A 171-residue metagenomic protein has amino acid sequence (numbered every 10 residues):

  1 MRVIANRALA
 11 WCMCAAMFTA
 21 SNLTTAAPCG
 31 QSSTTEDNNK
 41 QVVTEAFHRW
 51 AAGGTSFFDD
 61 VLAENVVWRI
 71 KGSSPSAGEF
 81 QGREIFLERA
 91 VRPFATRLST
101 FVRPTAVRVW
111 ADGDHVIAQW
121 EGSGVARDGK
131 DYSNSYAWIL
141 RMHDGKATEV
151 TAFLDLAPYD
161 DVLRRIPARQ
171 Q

Functional and structural regions predicted by a protein language model:
M1-C12: Bacterial N-terminal signal peptides that target proteins for export
C12, F18, T25-T35, V91-Q171: A beta-strand edge to alpha-helix "cap/lid" segment located at domain peripheries
M17-S56, D60, E64, I166-Q171: Short, low-complexity N-terminal intrinsically disordered segments enriched in polar/charged residues
S32-E36, P75-R83, G129: Alpha-helix initiation/capping motif
V43, F57-F58, V66, G82 (+4 more regions): Hydrophobic pocket/interface hotspot
D59-A111: A solvent-exposed, acidic/Ser-Thr-rich amphipathic alpha-helical stretch
